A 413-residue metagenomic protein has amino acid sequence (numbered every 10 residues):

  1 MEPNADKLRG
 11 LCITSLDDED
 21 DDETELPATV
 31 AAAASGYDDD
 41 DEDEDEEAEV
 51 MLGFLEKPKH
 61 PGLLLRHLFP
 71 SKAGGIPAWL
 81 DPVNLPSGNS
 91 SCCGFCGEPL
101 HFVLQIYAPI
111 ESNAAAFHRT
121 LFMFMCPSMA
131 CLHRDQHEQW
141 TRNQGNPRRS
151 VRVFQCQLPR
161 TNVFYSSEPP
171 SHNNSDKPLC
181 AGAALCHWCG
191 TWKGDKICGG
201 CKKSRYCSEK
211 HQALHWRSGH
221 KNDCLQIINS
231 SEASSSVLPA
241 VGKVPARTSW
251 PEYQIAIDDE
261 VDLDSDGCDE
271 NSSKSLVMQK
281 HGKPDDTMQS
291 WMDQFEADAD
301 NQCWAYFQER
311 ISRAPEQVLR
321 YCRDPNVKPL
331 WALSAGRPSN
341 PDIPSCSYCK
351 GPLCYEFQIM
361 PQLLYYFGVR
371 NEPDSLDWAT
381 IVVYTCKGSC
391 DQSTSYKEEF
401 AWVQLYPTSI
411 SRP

Functional and structural regions predicted by a protein language model:
M1-P413: Preference for intrinsically disordered or flexible, low-complexity segments and adjacent hinge/connector residues
